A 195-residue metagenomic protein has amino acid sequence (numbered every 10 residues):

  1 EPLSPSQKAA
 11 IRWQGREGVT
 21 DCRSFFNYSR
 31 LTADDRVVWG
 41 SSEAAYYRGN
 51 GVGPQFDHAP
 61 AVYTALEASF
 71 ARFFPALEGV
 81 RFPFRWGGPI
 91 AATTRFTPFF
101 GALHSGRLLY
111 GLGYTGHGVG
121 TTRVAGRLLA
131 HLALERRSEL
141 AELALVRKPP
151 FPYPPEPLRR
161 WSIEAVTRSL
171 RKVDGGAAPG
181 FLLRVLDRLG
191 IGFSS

Functional and structural regions predicted by a protein language model:
E1-P5, A10-H104, V185-S195: Active-site substrate-recognition segment that forms the wall of the catalytic cavity or substrate channel
V38, L109-Y110: General beta-strand recognition
P89, Y114-T115: Short beta->alpha junction loops/turns
H104-L109, T115-S195: C-terminal lid/capping helical subdomain adjacent to the catalytic/cofactor pocket in oxidative enzymes
